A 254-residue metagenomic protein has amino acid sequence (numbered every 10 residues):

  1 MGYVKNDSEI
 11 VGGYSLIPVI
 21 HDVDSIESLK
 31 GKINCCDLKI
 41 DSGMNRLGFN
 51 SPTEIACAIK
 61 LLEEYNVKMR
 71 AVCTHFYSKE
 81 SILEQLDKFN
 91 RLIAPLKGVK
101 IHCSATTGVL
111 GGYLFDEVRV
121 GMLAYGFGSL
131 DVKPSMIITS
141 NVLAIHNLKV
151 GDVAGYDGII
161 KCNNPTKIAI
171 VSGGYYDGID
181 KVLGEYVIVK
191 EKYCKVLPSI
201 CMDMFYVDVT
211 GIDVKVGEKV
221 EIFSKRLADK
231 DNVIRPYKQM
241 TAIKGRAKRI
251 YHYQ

Functional and structural regions predicted by a protein language model:
M1-G2, L16-H21, K100-S104, V118-V120 (+1 more regions): Short, hydrophobic beta-strand segments that form beta-sheet elements in well-ordered domains
M1-K30, E80, V109: N-terminal active-site wall of soluble small-molecule enzyme domains
V4, N45, N50, L123 (+3 more regions): Gly/Ser/Thr-rich beta-alpha loop segments that engage phosphate groups in nucleotides
I17-P18, I101, F115-E117, S135 (+3 more regions): A residue-level structural signature of the nucleotidyltransferase/glycosyltransferase Rossmann-like core
I20-V23, P52, L83-L86, V132 (+5 more regions): Electropositive phosphate-/nucleotide-binding environments in soluble metabolic enzymes
E27, K32-C35, I40-V150, G211: Active-site loop/helix belt of alpha/beta enzymes
N147-Q254: C-terminal accessory subdomain/extension
